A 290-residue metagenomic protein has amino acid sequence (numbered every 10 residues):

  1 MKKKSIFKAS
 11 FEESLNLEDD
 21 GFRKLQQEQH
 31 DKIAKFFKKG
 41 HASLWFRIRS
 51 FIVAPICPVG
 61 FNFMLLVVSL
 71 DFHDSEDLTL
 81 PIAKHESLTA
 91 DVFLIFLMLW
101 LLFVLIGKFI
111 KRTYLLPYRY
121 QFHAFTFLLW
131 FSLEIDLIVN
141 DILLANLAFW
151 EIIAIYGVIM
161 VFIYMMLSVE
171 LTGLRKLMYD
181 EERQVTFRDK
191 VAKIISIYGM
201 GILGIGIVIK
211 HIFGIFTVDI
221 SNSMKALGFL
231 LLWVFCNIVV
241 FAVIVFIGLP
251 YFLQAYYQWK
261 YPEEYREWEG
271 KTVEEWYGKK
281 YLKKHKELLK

Functional and structural regions predicted by a protein language model:
M1-F51, W259-K290: N-terminal juxtamembrane cytosolic/stromal segments of multi-pass membrane proteins
E18-R23, L66-V67, F93-K108, V161-M178 (+1 more regions): Membrane-water interface of transmembrane alpha-helices
R49-D71, F127-D136, Y198-G214: Canonical alpha-helical transmembrane segments of integral membrane proteins
T79-F93, L144-M165, V234: Alpha-helical transmembrane segments
E86-L88, P117-I135, Y156-I159, F187-G201: Transmembrane alpha-helical segments of multi-pass membrane proteins
W100-Q121, V169-K190, Y256-P262: Cytoplasmic membrane-interface regions of multi-pass membrane proteins
W130-Y156, I202-K225: Alpha-helical transmembrane segments and their membrane-interface junctions in multi-pass membrane proteins
Y198-K290: C-terminal transmembrane-bundle signature of multipass membrane proteins, characterized by strong activation on
